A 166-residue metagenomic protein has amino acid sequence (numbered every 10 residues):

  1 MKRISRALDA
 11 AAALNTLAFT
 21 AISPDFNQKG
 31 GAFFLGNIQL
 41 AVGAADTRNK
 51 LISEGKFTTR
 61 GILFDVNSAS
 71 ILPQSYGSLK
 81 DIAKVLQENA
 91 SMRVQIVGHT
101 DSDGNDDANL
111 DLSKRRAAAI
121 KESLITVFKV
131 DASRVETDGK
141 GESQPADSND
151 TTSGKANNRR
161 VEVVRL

Functional and structural regions predicted by a protein language model:
M1-R6: Carbohydrate-binding surfaces in secreted/extracellular proteins
L8-R93, T126: Periplasmic peptidoglycan-binding/tethering modules of Gram-negative envelope proteins
L72-Q74, V97-L166: Periplasmic OmpA-like peptidoglycan-binding domain that tethers envelope proteins to the cell wall
